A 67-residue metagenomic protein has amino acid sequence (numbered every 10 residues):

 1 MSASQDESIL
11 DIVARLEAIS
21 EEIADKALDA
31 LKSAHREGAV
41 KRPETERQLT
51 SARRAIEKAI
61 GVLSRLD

Functional and structural regions predicted by a protein language model:
M1-K26, S64: N-terminal acidic leader/helix
S4-E7, D11, S33, V40 (+1 more regions): Primarily heptad-repeat coiled-coil rod domains in cytosolic scaffolding/tethering proteins
E22-R42: Short E/K-rich amphipathic alpha-helical oligomerization segments
H35-R65: Short, charge-rich amphipathic interface segments used for partner binding and complex assembly
